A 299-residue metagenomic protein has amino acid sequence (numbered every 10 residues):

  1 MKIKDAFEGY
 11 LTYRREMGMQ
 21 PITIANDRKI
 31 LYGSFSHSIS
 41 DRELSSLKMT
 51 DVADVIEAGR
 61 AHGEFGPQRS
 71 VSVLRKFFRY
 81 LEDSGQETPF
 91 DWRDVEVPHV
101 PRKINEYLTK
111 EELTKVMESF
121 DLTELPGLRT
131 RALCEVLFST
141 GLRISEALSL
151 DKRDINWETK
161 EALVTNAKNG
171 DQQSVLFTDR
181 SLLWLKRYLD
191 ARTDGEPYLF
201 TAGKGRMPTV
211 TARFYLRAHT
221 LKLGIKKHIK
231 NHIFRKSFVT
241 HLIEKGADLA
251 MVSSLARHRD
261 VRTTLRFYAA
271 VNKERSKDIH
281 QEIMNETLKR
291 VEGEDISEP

Functional and structural regions predicted by a protein language model:
K4, E8-T23, R28-I104, S119-L122 (+1 more regions): N-terminal core-binding DNA-recognition domain of tyrosine recombinases/integrases
E87, V100-K115, N169-D179, T193-E196 (+2 more regions): DNA breakage-rejoining catalytic core of tyrosine-based enzymes
Y107, N166, A256, V261-Q281: Catalytic-site neighborhood detector that most strongly recognizes the C-terminal catalytic loop/helix of tyrosine
K115-I144, K168: Basic, Lys/Arg- and aromatic-enriched nucleic-acid-binding interface segment
T140, S145, S149-R187: Conserved tyrosine-mediated DNA breakage-rejoining catalytic core shared by Y-recombinases
I155-W157, K226-H228, A247-A269: Short, polar N-cap/turn motifs at the start of nucleic acid-interacting alpha helices
T178-K226: Active-site/catalytic core of tyrosine-dependent DNA strand-transfer enzymes
E282-P299: C-terminal secondary-structure termini that scaffold catalytic or DNA-interacting sites
